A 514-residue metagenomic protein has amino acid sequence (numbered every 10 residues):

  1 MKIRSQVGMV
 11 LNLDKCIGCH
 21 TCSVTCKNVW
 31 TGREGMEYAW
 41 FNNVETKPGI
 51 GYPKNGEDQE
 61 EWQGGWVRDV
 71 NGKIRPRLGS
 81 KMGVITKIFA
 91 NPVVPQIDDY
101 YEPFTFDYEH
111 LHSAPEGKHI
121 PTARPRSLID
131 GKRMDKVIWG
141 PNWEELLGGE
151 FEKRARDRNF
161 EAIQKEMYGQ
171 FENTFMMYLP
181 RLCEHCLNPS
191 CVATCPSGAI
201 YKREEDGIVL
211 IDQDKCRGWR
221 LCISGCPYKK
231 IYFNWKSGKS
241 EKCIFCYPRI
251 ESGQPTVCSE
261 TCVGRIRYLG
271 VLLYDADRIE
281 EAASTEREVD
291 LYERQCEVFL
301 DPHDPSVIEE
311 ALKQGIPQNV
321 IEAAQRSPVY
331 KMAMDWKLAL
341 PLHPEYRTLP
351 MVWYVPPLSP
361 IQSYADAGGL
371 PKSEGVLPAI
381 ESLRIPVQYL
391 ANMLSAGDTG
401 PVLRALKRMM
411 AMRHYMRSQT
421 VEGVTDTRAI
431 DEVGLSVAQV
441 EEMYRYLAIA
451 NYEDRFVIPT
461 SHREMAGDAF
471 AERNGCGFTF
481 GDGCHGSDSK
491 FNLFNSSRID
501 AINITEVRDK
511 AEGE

Functional and structural regions predicted by a protein language model:
M1-E514: Non-ligating segments of multi-cofactor redox enzymes
